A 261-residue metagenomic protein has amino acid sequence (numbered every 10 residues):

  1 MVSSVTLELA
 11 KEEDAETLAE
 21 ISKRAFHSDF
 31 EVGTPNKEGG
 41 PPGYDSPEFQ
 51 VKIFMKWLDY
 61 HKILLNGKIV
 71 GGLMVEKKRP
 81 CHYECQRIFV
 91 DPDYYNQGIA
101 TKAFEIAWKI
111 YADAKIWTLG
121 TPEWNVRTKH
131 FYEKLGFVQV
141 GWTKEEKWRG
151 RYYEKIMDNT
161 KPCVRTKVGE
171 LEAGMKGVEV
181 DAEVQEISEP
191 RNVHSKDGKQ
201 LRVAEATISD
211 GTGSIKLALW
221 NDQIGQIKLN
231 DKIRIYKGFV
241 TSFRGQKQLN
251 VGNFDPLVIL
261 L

Functional and structural regions predicted by a protein language model:
T6-E20: A short beta-loop-alpha structural element at the N-terminal edge of CoA-dependent acyl/N-acetyltransferase catalytic
K23-Q50: Conserved GNAT-fold acetyl-CoA-binding loop/helix
P47-K62: A short helix-loop-beta-strand connector motif used in the catalytic cores of GNAT acetyltransferases and, in some
K62, K68-K77, E84, F89: Conserved beta-strand in the GNAT
I88-Y95, T121-E123: A short, internal acetyl-CoA/4′-phosphopantetheine-binding micro-motif in the GNAT/acyltransferase core
V90, N96-K109, H130-K134: Conserved acetyl-CoA-binding loop-helix of GNAT-fold acetyltransferases
Y111-E123: Conserved GNAT acetyl-CoA-binding A-motif
I156-L261: Single-stranded nucleic acid-binding proteins centered on OB/S1-type folds and their adjacent low-complexity
